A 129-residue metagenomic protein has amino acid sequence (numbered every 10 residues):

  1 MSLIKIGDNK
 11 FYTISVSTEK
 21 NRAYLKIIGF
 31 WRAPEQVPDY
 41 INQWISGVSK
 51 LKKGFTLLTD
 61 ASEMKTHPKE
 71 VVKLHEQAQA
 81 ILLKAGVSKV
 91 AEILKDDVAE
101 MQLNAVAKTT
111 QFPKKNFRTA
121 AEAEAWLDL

Functional and structural regions predicted by a protein language model:
M1-L129: Amphipathic, Lys/Arg-enriched alpha-helical "gate/interface" segment within cytosolic domains that mediates
